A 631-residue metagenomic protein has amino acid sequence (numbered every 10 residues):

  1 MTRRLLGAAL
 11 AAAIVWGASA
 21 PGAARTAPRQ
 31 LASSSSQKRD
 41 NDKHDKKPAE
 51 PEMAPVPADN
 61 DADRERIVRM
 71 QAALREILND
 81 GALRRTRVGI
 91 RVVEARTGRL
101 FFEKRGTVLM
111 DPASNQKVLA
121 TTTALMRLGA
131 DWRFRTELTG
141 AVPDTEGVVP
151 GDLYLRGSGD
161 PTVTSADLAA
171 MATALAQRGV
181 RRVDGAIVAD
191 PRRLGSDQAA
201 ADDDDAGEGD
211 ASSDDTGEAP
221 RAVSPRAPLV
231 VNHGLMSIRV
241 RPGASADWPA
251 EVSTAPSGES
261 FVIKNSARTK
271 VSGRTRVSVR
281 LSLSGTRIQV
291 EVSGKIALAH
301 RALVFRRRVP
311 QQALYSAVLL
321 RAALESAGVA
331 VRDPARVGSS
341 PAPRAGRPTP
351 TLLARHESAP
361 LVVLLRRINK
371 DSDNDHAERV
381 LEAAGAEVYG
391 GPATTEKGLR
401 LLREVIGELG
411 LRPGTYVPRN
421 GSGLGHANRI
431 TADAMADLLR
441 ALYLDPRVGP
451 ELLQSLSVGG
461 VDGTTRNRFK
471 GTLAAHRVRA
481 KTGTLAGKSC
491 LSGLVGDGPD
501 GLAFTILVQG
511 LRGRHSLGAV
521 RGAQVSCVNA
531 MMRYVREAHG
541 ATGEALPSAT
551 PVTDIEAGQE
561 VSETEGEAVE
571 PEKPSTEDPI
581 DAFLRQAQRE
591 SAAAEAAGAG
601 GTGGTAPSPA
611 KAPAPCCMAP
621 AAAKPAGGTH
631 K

Functional and structural regions predicted by a protein language model:
M1-A24: Sec-dependent N-terminal signal peptides
G22-G81, M126-P413, G498, G522 (+5 more regions): Conserved serine DD-peptidase/penicillin-binding transpeptidase domain and beta-lactam-recognizing active-site
N79-E103, R336: A short, well-structured edge-of-sheet supersecondary motif
R87, F101-E103, L381-G558, L584: Small-residue-rich helix-loop
V93, S293, P334, R419 (+1 more regions): Generic beta-strand/beta-sheet core signal
E103-T123, L128: Short active-site loop at a secondary-structure junction that contains or immediately precedes the catalytic residue(s)
R105-M110, R306, S422-G425: A short glycine/serine-rich beta->alpha loop
